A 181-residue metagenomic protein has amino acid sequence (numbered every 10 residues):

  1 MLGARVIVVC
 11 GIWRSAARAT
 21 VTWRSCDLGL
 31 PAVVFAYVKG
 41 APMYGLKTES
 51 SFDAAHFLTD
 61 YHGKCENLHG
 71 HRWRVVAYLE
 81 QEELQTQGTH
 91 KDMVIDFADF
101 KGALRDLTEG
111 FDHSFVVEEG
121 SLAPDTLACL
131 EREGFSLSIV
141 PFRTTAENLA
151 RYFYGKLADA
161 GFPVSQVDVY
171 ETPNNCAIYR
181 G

Functional and structural regions predicted by a protein language model:
L2, L28-L30: Leucine-biased recognition of intrinsically disordered, low-complexity hydrophobic segments
Y37-G181: Charge-rich, low-complexity N-terminal segments
